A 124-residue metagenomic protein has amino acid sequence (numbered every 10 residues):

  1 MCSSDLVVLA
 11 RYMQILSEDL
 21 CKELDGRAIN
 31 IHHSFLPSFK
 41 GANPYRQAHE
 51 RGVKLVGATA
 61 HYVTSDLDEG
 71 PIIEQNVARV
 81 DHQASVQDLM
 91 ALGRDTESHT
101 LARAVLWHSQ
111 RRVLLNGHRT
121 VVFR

Functional and structural regions predicted by a protein language model:
M1-S3: Short, small-residue-biased leader/transition segments that mark boundaries at the very start of proteins
V8-R124: Donor/substrate-binding cores of folate-linked one-carbon enzymes
